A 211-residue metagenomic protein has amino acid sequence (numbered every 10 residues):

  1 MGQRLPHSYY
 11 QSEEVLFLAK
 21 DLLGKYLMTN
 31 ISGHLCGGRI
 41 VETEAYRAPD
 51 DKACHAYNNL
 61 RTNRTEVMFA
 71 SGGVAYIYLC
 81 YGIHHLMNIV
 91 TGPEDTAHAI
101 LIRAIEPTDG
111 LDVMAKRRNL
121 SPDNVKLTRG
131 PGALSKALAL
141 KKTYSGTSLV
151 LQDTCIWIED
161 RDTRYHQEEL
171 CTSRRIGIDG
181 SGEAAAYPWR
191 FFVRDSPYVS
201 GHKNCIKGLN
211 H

Functional and structural regions predicted by a protein language model:
M1-H211: Conserved, well-structured core segments that form or line functional sites
